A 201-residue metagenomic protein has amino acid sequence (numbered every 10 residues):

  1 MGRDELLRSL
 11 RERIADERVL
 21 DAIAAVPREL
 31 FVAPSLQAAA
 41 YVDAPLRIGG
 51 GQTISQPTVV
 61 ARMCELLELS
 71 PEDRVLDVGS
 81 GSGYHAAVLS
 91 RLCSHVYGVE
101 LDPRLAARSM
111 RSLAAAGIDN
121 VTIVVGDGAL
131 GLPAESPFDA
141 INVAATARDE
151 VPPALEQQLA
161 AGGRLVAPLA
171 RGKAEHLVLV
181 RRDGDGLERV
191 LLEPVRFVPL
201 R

Functional and structural regions predicted by a protein language model:
M1-L76, Y84-V88, L92, L105-A115 (+3 more regions): Class I SAM-dependent transferase core
E68-E188: Conserved nucleotide-cofactor-binding alpha/beta core module
